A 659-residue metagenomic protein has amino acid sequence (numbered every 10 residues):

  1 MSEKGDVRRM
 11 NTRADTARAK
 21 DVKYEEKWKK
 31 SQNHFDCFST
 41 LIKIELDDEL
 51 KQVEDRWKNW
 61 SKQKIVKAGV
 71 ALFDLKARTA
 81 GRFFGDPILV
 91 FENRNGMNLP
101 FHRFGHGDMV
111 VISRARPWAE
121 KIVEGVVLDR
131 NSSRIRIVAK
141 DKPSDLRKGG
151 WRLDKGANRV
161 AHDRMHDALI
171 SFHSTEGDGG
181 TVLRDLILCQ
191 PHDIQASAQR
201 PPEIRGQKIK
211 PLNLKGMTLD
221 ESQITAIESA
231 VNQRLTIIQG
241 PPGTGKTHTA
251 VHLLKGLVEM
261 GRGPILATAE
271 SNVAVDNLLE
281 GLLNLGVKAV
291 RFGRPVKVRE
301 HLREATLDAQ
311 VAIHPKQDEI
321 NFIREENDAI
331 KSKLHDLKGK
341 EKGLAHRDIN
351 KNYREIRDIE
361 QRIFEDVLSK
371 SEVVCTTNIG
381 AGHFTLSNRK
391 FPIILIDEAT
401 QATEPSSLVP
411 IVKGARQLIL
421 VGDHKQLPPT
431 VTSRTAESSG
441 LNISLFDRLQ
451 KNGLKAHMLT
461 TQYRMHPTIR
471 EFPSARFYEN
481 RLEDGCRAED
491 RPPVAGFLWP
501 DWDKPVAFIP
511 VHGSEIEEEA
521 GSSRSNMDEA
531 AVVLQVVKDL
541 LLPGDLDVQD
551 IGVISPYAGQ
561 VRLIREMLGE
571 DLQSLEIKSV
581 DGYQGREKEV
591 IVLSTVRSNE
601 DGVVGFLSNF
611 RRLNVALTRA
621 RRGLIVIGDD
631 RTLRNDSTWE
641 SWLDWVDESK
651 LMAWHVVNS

Functional and structural regions predicted by a protein language model:
S2-D55, R103, E124, R130 (+4 more regions): Conserved helicase ATPase core
S2-E120, P505, H512, S525-M527 (+2 more regions): Accessory interdomain/linker segments of ATP-dependent helicases and helicase-like nucleic-acid enzymes that mediate
S2-N33, L41, G96-T225, E280 (+2 more regions): Pre-ATPase regulatory/linker segments immediately N-terminal to the P-loop/RecA-like helicase/translocase core
V90, V111-S113, V126-L128, R136-V138 (+6 more regions): Beta-strand cores of modular interaction/reader domains in eukaryotic scaffold and signaling proteins, especially PDZ
N98, N213, R362, I577-S579: Short, solvent-exposed loop/turn positions at domain surfaces that link secondary-structure elements or cap domain
H102-F104, S222, K246, A250 (+1 more regions): Phosphate/oxyanion-binding active-site loops and adjacent basic polyanion-contact surfaces
A119-I122, V127-N131, A139-D141, L146 (+5 more regions): ASCE P-loop NTPase helicase motor core
M260-G263, S271, E365, I379-S659: Conserved helicase motor core of SF1/SF2 NTP-dependent helicases
